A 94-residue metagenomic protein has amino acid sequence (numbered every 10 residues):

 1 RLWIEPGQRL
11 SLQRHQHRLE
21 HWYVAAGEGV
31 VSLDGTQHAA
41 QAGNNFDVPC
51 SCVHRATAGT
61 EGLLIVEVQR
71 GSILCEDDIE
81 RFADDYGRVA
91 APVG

Functional and structural regions predicted by a protein language model:
R1-E5, A25-E28, D47, R55: A structural signal for the main folded, soluble domain(s) of proteins
R1-L19: A short glycine-rich, His/Asp/Glu-containing loop-to-beta-strand
L2, H15, D34-T36, G43 (+2 more regions): Surface loops and adjacent helix of pleckstrin homology
Q8-L10, H38, H54, L63: Glycine-centered loop/turn positions within well-structured domains that cap or flank conserved ligand/cofactor-binding
H15-G35: Glycine- and acidic-residue-biased ligand/ion/polar-headgroup-sensing regions
G35-V53: Short acidic-glycine-tyrosine-enriched beta hairpin
R55-G94: Double-stranded beta-helix
